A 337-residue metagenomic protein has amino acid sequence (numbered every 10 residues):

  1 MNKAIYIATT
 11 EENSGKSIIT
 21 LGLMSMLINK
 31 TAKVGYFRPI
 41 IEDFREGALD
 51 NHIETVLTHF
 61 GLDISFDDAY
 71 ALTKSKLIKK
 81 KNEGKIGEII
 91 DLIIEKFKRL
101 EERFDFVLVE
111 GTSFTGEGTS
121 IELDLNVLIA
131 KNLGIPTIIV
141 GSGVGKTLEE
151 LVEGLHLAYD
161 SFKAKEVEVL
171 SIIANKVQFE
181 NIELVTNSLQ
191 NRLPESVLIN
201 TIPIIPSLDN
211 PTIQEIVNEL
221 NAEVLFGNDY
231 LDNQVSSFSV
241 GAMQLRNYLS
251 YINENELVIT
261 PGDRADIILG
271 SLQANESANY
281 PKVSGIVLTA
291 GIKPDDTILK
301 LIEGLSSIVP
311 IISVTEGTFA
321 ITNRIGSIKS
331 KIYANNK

Functional and structural regions predicted by a protein language model:
A4-I5, K33-G35, E54, D105-V107 (+7 more regions): Structural motif
A4-L100, G118-T119: N-terminal phosphate/diphosphate-binding loop that engages ATP/GTP or pyrophosphate donors across diverse enzyme folds
A4-Y6, A71-K81, L108-T112, G134-S142 (+2 more regions): Gly-rich Lys/Arg/Thr-decorated short loops/hinges at beta-loop-alpha junctions or inter-strand turns that position
T9-E11, P39-I40, E110-S113, G141-V144 (+8 more regions): Fold-independent oxyanion-binding glycine-rich loops and adjacent beta-strand/coil segments at enzyme active sites
K96-E122: Glycine-rich phosphate-binding loop used to anchor ATP phosphates in small-molecule kinases, encompassing both
L100-R103, N247-E256, E276-V283: Flexible, charged surface loops at secondary-structure boundaries
S113-S196, G262-S327: Conserved catalytic-core segment of NTP-binding enzymes
I205-D263, K331-N335: Non-catalytic interface/targeting segments
